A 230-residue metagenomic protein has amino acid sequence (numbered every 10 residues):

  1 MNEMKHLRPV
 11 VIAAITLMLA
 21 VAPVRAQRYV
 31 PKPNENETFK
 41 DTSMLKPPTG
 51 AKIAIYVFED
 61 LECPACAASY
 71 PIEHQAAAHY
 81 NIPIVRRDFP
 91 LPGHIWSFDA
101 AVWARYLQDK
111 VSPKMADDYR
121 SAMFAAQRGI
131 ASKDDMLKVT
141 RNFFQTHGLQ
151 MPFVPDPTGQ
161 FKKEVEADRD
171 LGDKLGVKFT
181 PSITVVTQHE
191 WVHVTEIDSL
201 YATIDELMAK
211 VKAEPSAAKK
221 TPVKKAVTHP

Functional and structural regions predicted by a protein language model:
N2-V11: Bacterial N-terminal signal peptides that target proteins for export
I12-A20: Bacterial N-terminal signal peptides
A22-A26: Sec/Tat signal peptide C-region and signal peptidase I cleavage site
Q27-T38, K133-R141, S216-H229: Periplasmic c-type cytochrome electron-transfer domains
E35-I53: A short beta-strand-turn-helix
A51-A54, Y80, F179-P181: Envelope-exposed proteins and targeting segments
Y56, L61, A67-Q145, L175 (+1 more regions): Structural alpha/beta surface segment adjacent to cysteine/selenocysteine redox centers across thiol/disulfide enzymes
R141-P230: C-terminal cap of thioredoxin/glutaredoxin-like
